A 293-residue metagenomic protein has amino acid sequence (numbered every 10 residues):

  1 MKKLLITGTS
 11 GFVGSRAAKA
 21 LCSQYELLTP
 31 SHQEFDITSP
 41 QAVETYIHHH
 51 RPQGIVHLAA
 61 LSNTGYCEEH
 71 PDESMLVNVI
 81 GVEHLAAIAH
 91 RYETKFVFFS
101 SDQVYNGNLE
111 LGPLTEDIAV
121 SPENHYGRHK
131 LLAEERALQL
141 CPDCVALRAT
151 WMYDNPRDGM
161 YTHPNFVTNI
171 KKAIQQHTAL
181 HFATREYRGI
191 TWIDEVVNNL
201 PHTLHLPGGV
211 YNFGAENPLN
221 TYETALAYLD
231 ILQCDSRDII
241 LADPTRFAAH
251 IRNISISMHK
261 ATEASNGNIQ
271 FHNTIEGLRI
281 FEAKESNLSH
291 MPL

Functional and structural regions predicted by a protein language model:
K3-C22: N-terminal Rossmann NAD(P)H-binding glycine-rich loop of SDR-like oxidoreductase domains
T7, P30, I55-A59, F96-D102 (+1 more regions): SDR active-site strand-loop-helix element
Q24-T45: Adenosine-cofactor binding site in Rossmann-like domains, unifying the SAM/SAH pocket of S-adenosylmethionine-dependent
P40-V77, I88: NAD(P)H-binding glycine-rich loop region in Rossmannoid oxidoreductase-like domains and their noncatalytic homologs
L76, G81-H84, V104-L147, M152-Y153 (+1 more regions): Catalytic helix-loop patch of NAD(P)-dependent Rossmann-fold dehydrogenases
E135-R188, E195: NAD(P)-dependent short-chain dehydrogenase/reductase
N199-R246, S289-L293: Mid/C-terminal beta-alpha module of Rossmann-like enzyme folds, strongest in SDR-family dehydrogenases/epimerases
N220-L226, L241-F281, E285-L293: Conserved C-terminal active-site "lid" loop/helix of NAD(P)H-dependent oxidoreductases that clamps the redox cofactor
